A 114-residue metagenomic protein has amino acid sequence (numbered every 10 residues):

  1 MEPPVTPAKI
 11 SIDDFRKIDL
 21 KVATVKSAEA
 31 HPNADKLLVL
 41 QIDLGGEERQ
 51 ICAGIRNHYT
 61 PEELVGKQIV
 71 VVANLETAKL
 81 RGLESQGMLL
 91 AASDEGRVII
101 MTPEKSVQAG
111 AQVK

Functional and structural regions predicted by a protein language model:
M1-K114: Phosphate-backbone binding interfaces of nucleic-acid-interacting proteins
